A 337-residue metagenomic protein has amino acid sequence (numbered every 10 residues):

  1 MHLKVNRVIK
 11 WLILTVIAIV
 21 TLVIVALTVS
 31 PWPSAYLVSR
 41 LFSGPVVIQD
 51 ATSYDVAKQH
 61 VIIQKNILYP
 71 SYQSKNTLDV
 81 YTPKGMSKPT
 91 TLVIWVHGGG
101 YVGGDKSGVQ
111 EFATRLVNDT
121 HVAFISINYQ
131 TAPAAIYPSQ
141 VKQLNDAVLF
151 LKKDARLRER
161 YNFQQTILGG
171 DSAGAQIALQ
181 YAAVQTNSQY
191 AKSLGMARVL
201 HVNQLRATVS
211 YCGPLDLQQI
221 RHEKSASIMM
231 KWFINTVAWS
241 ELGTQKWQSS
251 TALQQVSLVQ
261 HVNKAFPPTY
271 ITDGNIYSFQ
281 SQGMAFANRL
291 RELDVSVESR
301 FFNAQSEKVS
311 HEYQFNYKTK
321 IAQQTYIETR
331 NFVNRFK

Functional and structural regions predicted by a protein language model:
M1: Tryptophan-rich substrate-binding surfaces of secreted polymer-degrading and adhesive proteins
K4, V8-K337: Alpha/beta-hydrolase superfamily serine-hydrolase fold, recognizing
